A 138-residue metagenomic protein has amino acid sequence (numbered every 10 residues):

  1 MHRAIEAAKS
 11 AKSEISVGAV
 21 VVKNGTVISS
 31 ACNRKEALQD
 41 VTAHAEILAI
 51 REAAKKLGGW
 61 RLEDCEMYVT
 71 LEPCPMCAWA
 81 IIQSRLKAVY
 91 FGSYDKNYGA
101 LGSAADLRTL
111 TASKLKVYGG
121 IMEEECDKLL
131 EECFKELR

Functional and structural regions predicted by a protein language model:
M1-E14, P73-R138: Zinc-dependent deaminase
S13-V17, E63: Short, basic and Ser/Thr-rich N-terminal targeting/leader segments
S16-G25: Short beta-strand scaffold segments in enzyme catalytic cores
A19, G58-G59, L107-T109: Short secondary-structure boundary/capping segments
I28-K35, K114: Short beta->alpha transition motifs characteristic of CBS
Q39-A43, I47-A80: Helix-adjacent hinge/juxtasegments
